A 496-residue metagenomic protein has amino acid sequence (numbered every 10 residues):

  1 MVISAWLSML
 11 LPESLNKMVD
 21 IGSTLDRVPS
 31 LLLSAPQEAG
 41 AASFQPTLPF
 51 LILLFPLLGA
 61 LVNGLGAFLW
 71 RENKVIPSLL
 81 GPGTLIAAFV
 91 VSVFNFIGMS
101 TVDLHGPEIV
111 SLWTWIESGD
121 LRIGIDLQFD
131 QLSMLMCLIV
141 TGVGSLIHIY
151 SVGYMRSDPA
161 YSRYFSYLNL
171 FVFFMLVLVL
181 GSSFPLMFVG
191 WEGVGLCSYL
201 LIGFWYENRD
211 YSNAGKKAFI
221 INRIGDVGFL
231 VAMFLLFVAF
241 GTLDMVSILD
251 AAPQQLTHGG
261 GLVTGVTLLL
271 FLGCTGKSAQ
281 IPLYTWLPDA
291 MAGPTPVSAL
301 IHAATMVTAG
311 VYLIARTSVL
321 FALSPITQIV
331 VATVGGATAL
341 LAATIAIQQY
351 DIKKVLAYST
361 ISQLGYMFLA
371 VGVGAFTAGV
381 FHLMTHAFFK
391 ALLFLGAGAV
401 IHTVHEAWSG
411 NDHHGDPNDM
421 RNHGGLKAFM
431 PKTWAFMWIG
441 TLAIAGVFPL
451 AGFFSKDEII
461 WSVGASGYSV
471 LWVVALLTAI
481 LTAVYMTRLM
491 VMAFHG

Functional and structural regions predicted by a protein language model:
M1-G496: ...captures the hydrophobic TM-helix bundle architecture rather than a specific catalytic motif, and can also fire on
